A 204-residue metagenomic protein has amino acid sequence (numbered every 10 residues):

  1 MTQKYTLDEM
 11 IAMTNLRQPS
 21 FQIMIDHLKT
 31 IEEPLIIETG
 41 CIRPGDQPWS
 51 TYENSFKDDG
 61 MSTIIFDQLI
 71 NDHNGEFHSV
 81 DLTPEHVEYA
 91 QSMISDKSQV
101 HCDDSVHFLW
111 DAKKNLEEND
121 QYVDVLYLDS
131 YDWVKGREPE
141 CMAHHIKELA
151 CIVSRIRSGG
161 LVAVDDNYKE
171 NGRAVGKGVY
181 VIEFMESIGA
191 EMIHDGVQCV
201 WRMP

Functional and structural regions predicted by a protein language model:
M1-T30: Rossmann-like AdoMet
Y5-A12, D46-S55, S98, W133-E140: Surface-exposed cleft-lining segments at the edges of enzyme active sites
D8-A12, D132-P204: C-terminal substrate-binding/active-site "lid" region of AdoMet-derived donor-dependent transferases
Q22-H107: SAM cofactor-binding core of SAM-dependent methyltransferases, primarily the Rossmann-like beta-alpha-beta module
I31, L69-H73, E118-D120, I152-S158: Short, conserved loop/helix-junction motifs that constitute active-site signature segments in enzyme catalytic cores
I36, V123-L126, V162: Receiver (REC) domain switch-region micro-motif
F108-D120: Short amphipathic alpha-helix with an adjacent loop that forms part of the alpha/beta core around
E117-S130, V134: Short SAM/SAH-binding signature in class I
